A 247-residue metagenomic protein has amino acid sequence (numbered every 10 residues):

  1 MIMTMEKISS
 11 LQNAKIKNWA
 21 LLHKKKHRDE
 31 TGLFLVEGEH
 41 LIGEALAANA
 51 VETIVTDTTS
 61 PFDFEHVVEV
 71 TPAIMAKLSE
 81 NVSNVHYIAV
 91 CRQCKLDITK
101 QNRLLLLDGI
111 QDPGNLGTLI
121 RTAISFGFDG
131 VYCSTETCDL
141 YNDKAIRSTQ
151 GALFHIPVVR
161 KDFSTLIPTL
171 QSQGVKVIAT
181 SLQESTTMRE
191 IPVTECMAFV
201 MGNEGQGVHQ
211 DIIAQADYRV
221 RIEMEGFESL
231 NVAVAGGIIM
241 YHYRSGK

Functional and structural regions predicted by a protein language model:
I2-D57, T137-C138: Boundary-proximal intrinsically disordered activation/regulatory segments immediately upstream of a helical core
K7-S10, V68-T71, I156-S164: Short acidic-hydrophobic, aromatic-tinged amphipathic segments that line or gate anion-handling sites
D63-M75, N102, E195-M197, D217: Active-site regions of enzymes building and remodeling cell-envelope glycoconjugates
V67-R92: Glycine/small-residue-rich loop that forms an oxyanion/phosphate-binding "nest" at active or ligand-binding sites
V70-T71, D108, S134-T135, P157 (+1 more regions): Short beta->alpha connector loops at strand-helix junctions that form conserved, small/polar/Pro-enriched
I98-E184: RNA substrate-binding interface of SAM-dependent RNA methyltransferases
S125-F126, L140, A145-G151, Q210-K247: Structured adenosyl-cofactor binding patch, chiefly the S-adenosyl-L-methionine
A179-F227: Active-site/ligand-binding-proximal alpha/beta "capping" segment
